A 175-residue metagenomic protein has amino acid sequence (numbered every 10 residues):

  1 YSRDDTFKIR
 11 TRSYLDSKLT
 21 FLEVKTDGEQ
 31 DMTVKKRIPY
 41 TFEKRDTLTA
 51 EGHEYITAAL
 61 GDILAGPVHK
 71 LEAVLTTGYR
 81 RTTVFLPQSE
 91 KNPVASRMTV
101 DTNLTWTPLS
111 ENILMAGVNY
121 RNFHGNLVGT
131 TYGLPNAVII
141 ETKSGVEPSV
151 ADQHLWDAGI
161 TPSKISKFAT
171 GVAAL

Functional and structural regions predicted by a protein language model:
Y1-L175: Phosphate-end processing signature that detects enzymes handling 5′-triphosphorylated RNA and polyphosphate
